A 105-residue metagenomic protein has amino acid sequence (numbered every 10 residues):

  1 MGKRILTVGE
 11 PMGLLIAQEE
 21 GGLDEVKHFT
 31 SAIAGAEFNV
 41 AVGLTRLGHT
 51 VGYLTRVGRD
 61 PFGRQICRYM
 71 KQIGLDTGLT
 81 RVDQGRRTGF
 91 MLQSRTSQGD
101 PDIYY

Functional and structural regions predicted by a protein language model:
M1-L23: Positively charged, low-complexity intrinsically disordered leader regions
E10, G35-A36, R59, F90: Gly/Ser/Thr-rich helix-start
L15, L47, I73: Change "in soluble alpha/beta enzymes" to "in soluble alpha/beta proteins
D24-A34: Short pre-catalytic strand/loop immediately N-terminal to key active-site residues, enriched for Gly-Thr
A32, N39-T50, R95: Alpha-helix C-terminal capping segments
A34, F38, R64-C67: Short, surface-exposed alpha-helical segments at coil->helix boundaries
T50, L54-Y105: Conserved N-terminal subdomain of the carbohydrate kinase-like
